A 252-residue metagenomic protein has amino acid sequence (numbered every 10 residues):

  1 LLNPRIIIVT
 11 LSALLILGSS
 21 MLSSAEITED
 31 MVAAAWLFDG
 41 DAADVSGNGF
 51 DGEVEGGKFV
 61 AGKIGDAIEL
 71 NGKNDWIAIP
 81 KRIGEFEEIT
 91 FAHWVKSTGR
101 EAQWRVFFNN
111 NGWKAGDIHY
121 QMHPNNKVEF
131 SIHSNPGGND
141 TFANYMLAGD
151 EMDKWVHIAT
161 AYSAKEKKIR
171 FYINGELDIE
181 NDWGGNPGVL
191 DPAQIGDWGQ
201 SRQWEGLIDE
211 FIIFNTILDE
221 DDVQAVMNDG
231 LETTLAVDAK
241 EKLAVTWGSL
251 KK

Functional and structural regions predicted by a protein language model:
L2, L11-K73, Q224-K252: Extracytoplasmic low-complexity segments
I27-A33, L37-S46, F50, N71-P136 (+5 more regions): Extracellular glycan-recognition modules
I68, F108, F130, Q194-I195 (+1 more regions): Bulky hydrophobic/aromatic "packing anchor" residues in well-ordered structure
I79-K81, A143-G149, D182-G184: Beta-strand-rich interaction surfaces with strong enrichment in secreted/lumenal proteins
H123-N125, E180-L207: Flexible glycan-contacting loops in extracellular carbohydrate-active proteins
